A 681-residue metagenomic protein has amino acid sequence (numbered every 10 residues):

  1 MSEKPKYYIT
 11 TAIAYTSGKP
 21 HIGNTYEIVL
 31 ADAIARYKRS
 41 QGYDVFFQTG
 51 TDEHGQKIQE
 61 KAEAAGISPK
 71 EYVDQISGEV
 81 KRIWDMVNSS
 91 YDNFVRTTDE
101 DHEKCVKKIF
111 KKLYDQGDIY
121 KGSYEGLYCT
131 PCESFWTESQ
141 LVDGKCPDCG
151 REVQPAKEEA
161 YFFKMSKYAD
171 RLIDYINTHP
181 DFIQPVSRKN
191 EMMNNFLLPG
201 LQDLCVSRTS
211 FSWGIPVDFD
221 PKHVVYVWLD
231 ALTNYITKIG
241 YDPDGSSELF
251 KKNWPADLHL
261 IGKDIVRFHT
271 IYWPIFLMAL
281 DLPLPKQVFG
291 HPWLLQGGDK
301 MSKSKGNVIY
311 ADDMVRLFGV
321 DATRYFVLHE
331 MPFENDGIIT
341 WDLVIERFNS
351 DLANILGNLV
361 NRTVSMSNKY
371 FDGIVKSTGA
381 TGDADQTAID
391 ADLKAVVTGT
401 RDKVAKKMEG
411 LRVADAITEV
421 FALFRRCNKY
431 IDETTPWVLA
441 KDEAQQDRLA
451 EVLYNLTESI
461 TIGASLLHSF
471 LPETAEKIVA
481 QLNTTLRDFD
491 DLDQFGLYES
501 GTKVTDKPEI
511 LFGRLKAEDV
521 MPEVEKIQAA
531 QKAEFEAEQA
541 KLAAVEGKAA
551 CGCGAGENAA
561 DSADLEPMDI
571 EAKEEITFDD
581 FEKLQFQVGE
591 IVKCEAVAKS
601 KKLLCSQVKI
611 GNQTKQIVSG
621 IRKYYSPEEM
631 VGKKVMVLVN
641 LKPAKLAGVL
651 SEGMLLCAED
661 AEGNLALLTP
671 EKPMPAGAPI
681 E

Functional and structural regions predicted by a protein language model:
M1-E3, Y37-D44, A64-A65, P69 (+8 more regions): Secondary-structure transition/capping motifs at alpha-helix termini and the adjoining loop/turn into the next element
S2-I76, V95-F110, D115, C132 (+5 more regions): N-terminal catalytic cores of NTP/NDP-binding nucleotidyl/phosphoryl-transfer enzymes
S2-T49, D101-C105, C149, P155-K369 (+1 more regions): Structured secondary-structure scaffolds
S77-D92: A glycine-rich helix N-cap at a beta->alpha junction
Q116-A169, I173: Cys/His-rich short segments
K121, E330, D342-G379, V396-V504 (+1 more regions): Helix-rich, typically C-terminal accessory recognition domains appended to large enzymatic cores
A475-D580: Intrinsic disorder at enzyme termini
V545-E681: Phosphate-backbone binding interfaces of nucleic-acid-interacting proteins
